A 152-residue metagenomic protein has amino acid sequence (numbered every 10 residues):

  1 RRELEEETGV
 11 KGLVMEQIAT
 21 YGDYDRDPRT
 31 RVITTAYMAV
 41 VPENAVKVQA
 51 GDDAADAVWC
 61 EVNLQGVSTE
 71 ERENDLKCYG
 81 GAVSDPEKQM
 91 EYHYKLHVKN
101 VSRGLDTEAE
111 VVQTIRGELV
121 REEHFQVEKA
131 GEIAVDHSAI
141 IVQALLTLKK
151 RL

Functional and structural regions predicted by a protein language model:
R1-R151: Unchanged
